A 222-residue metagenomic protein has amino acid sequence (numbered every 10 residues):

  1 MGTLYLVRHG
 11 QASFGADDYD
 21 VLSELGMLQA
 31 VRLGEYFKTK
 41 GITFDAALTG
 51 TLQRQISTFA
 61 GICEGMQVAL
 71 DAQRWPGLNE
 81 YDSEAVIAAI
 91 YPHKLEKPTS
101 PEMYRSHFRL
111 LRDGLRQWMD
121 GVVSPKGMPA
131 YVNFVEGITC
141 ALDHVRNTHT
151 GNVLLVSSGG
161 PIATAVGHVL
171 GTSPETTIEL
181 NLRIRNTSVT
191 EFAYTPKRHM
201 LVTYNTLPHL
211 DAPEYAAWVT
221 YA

Functional and structural regions predicted by a protein language model:
T3-Y5, G10-G61, P129-I138: Loop-to-helix element that buttresses phosphate recognition and phosphoryl-transfer chemistry
L4, G151-S157: Generic beta-sheet signal
Y5, Q73-W75, V202: General small-molecule cofactor/ligand-binding pocket signal
G10, G159, N205-L207: Active-site metal-binding loops of divalent metal-dependent hydrolases
G34-L110: Phosphate-coordination/substrate-recognition cap region in phosphate-metabolizing enzymes
K40-T43, V145-T150: Glycine-rich phosphate-binding loop signature in dinucleotide/nucleotide-binding domains
V68, N79-M103, V132, N147-N152 (+1 more regions): Acidic, low-complexity terminal tails and accessory targeting/binding regions of phosphate-metabolizing enzymes
P98-N133: Short glycine/proline- and acidic residue-enriched helix-loop micro-motifs that form flexible lids or anion-recognition
